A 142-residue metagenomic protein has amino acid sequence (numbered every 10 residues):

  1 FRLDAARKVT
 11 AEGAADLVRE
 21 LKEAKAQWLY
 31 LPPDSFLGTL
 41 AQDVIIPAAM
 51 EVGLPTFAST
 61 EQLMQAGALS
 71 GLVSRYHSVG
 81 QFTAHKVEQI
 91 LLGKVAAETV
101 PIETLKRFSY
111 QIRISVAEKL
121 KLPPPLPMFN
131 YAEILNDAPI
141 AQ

Functional and structural regions predicted by a protein language model:
F1-Q142: Short hydrophobic alpha-helices and adjacent helix-cap/hinge residues
